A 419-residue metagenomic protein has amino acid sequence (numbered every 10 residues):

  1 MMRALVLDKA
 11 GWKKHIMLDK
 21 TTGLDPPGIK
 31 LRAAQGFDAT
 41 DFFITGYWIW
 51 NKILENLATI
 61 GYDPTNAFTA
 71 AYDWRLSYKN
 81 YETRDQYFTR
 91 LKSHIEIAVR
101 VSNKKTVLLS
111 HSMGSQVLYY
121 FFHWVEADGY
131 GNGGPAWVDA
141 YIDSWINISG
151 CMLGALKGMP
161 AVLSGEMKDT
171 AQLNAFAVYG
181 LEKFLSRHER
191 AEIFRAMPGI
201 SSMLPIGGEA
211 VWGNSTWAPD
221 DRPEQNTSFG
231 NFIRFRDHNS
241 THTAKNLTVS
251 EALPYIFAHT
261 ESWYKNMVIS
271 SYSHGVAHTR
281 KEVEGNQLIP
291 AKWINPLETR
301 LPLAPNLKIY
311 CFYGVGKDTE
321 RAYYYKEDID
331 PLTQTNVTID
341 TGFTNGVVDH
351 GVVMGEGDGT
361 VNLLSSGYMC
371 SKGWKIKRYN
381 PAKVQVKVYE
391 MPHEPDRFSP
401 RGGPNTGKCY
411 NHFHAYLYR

Functional and structural regions predicted by a protein language model:
M1-L109, M113-H188, F194, M203-G230 (+8 more regions): N-terminal non-catalytic accessory region
E189-T341, D349-V353, G357-T360, L364: Glycine-rich, aromatic-lined ligand/substrate-binding cores of catalytic and carbohydrate-binding domains
